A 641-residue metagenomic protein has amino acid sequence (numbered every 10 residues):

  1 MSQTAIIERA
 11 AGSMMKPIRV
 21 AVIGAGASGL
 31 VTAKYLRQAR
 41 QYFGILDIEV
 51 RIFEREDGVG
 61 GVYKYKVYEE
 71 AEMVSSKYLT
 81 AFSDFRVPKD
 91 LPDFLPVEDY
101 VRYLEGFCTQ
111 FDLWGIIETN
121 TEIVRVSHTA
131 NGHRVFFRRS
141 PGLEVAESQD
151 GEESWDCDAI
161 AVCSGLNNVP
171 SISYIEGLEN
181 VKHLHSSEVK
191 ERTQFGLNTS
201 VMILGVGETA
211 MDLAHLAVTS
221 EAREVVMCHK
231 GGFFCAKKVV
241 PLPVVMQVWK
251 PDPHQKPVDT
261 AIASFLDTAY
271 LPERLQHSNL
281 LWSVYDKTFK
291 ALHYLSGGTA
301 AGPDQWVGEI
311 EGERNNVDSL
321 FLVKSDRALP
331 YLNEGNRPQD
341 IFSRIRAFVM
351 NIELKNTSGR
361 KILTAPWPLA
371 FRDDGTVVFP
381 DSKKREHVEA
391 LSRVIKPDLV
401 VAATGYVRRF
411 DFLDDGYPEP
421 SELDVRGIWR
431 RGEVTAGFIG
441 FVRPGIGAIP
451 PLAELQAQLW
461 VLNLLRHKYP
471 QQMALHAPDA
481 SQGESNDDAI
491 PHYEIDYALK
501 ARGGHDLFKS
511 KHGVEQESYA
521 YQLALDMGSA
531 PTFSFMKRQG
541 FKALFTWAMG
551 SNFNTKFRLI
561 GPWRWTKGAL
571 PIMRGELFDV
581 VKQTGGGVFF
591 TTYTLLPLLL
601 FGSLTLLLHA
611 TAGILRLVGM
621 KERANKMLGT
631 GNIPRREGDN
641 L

Functional and structural regions predicted by a protein language model:
S2-E70, R86-P491, R502-L641: Flavin (primarily FAD) cofactor-binding/catalytic cores of flavoenzymes
V74-K77, R431: Generic alpha-helical secondary structure signal
A498-K500: Hydrophobic membrane-spanning alpha-helices of multi-pass integral membrane proteins
